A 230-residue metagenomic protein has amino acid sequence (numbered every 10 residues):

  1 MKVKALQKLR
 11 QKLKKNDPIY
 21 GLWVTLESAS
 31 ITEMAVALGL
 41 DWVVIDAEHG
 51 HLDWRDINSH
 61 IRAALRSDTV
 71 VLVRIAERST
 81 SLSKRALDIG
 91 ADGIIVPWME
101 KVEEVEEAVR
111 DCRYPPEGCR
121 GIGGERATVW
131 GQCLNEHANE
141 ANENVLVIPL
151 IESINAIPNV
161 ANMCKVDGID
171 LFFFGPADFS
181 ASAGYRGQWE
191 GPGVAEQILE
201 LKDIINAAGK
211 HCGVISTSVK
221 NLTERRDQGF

Functional and structural regions predicted by a protein language model:
M1-F230: Expand to "…catalyze enediolate/carbanion chemistry for C-C bond making/breaking, isomerization, decarboxylation
